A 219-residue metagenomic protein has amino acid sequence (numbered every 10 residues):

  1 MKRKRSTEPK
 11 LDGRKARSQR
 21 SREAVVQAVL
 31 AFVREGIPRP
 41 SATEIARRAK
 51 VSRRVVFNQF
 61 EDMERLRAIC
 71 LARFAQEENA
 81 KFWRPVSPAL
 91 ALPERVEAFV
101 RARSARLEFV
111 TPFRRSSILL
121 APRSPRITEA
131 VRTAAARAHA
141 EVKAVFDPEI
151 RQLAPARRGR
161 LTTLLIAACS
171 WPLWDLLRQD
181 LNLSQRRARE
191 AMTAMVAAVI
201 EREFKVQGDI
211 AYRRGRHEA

Functional and structural regions predicted by a protein language model:
M1-R39, T43-R48, E64-R65: Basic, helix-initiating cap at the start of DNA-binding domains
F32-V33, R65-F74, A134: Alpha-helical DNA-contacting segments of helix-turn-helix folds
A42, L71-N79: Short, basic, alpha-helical segments at the C-terminal edge of helix-turn-helix-like DNA-binding modules
K50-F60: Short hydrophobic/aromatic patch on the recognition helix
Q59-F60, I69, A191: Residues in the recognition helix of alpha-helical DNA-binding motifs
F82-P112, A135: Hydrophobic alpha-helical connector segments
A105-I118, P125-Q152, G159-T163, C169 (+1 more regions): Amphipathic alpha-helical packing segments from all-alpha helical-bundle domains
T162-L183, A198-G208: Amphipathic C-terminal alpha-helical segment
